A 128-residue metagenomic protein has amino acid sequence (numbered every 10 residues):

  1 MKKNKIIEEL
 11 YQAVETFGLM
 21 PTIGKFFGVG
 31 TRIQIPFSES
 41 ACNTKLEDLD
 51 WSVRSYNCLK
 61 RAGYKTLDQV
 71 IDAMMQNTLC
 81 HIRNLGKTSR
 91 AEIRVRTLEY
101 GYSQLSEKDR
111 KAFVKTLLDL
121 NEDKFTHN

Functional and structural regions predicted by a protein language model:
K2-N128: Compact, charge-rich alpha-helical regulatory domains located at protein termini
